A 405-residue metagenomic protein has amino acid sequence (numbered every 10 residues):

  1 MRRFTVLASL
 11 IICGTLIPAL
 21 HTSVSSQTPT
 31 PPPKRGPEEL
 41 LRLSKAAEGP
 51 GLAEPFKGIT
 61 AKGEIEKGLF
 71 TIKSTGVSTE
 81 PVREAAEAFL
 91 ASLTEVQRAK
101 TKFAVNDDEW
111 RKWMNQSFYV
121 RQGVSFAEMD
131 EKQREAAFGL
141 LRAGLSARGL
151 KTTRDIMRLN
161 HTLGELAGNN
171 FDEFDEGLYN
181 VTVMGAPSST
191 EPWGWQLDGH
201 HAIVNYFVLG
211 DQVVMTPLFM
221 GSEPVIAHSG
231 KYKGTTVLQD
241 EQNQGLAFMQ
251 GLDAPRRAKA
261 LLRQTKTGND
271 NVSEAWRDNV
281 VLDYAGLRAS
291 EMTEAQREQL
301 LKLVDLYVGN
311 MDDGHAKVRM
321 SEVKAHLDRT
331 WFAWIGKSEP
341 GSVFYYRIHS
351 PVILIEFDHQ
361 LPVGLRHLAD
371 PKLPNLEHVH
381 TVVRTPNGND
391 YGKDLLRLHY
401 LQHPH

Functional and structural regions predicted by a protein language model:
M1-F4: Positively charged n-region of N-terminal signal peptides that target proteins for export
A8-A19: Bacterial N-terminal signal peptides
P18-T28: Signal peptide processing junction and immediate N-terminal pro/mature segment of secreted/exported proteins
Q27-A91, A99-S146, K151-H405: A cross-kingdom marker for long, charged
